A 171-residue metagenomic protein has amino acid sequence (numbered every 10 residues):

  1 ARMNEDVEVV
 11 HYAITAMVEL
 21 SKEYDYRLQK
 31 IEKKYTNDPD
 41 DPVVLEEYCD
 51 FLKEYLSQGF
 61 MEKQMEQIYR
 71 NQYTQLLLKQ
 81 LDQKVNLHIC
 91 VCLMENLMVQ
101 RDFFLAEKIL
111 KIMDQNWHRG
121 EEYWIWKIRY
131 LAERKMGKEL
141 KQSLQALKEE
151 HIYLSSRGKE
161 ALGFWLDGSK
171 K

Functional and structural regions predicted by a protein language model:
A1-R2, Y24-D38, E62-L81, F103-D114 (+2 more regions): Alpha-helical repeat scaffolds
N4-A13, Y24-R27, P39-C49, Y55 (+4 more regions): Generic helix N-cap/helix-start motif at coil->alpha-helix transitions
L20-S21, Y55, Q100, R134: Structural motif corresponding to the intra-repeat A-B loop/turn of tetratricopeptide repeats
L76, C90, I109, I125 (+3 more regions): Generic L/I/V-rich hydrophobic alpha-helical segments across diverse proteins
G120-E122, W126-A132, G137: Extended alpha-helical scaffolding segments
Q145-K171: C-terminal non-catalytic interaction modules
